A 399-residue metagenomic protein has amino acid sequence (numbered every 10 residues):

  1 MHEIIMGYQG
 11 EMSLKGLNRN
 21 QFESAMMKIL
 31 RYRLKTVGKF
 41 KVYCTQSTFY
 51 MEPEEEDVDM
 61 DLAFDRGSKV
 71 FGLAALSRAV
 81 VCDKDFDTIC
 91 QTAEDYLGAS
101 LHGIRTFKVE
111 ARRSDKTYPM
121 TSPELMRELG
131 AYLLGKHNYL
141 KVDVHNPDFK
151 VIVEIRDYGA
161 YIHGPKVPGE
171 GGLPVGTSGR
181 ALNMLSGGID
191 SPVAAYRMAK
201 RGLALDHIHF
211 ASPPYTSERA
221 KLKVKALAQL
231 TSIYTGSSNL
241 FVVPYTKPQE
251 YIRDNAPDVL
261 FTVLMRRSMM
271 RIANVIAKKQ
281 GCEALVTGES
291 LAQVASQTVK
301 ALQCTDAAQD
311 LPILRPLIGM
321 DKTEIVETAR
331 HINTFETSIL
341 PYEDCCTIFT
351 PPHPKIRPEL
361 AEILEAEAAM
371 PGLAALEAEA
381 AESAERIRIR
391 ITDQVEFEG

Functional and structural regions predicted by a protein language model:
M1-L182, A195-S238, A307, K355-L360 (+1 more regions): RNA-binding accessory domains that recognize and position tRNA/RNA substrates
A131-L133, K166, G172-S178, Y245 (+4 more regions): Active-site adenylate/phosphate-handling loop in enzymes that bind or generate adenylated species
N183, H207-H209, V242, T287 (+1 more regions): Structural beta-sheet core signal
I189-D190: Hydrophobic/small residue at the entry helix of a nucleotide-binding pocket
A228-D254, Y342-D344: A conserved beta-strand->alpha-helix junction
N333-P341: A short alpha-helix-loop-beta-strand transition element characteristic of N-terminal alpha/beta dinucleotide-binding
L340-G399: The feature marks non-catalytic terminal segments
